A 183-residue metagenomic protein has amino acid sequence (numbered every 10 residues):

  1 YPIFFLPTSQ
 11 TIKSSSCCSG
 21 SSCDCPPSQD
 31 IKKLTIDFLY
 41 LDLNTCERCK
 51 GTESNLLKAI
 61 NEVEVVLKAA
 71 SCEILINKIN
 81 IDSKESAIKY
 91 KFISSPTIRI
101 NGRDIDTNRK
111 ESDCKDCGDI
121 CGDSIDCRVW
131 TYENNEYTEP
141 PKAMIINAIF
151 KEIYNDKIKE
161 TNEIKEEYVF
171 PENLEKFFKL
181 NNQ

Functional and structural regions predicted by a protein language model:
F4-D37, L43-E73, I88-I93, T107-Q183: Non-globular targeting/processing and membrane-anchoring segments
Y40-D42, N80, G102-D104: Generic secondary-structure microfeatures
A69-S83: Thiol-based oxidoreductase modules, predominantly thioredoxin-like and allied folds used for disulfide exchange
S95-D106: A short, hydrophobic beta-strand/beta-hairpin element that forms part of a small beta-sheet core
